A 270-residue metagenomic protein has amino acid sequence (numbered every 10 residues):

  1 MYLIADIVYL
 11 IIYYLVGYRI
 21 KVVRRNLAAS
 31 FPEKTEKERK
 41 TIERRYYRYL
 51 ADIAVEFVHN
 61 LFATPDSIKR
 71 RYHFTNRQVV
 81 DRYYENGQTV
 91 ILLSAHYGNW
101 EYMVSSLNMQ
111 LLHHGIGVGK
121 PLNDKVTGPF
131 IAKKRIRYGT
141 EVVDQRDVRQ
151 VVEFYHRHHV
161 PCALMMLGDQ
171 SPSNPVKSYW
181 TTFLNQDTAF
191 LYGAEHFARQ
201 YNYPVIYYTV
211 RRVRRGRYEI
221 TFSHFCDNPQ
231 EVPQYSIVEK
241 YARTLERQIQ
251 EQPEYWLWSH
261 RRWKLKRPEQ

Functional and structural regions predicted by a protein language model:
M1-S94, P129-K133, G139: Membrane-anchoring hydrophobic helices of lipid-metabolizing enzymes
L15-V16, F31-P32, L111, L184 (+2 more regions): A broad structural signal for alpha-helix termini and local helix breaks/kinks
R19, Y72, V143-D144, I237-K240: Soluble or luminal CAZymes and related metallo-dependent hydrolases
R39, N123, T127, I237: Hydrophobic (often cysteine-bearing) scaffold residues that line and stabilize catalytic clefts of nucleotide/cofactor
T41-R44, R82, V148-Q270: Non-catalytic C-terminal accessory region of glycerolipid acyltransferases and related lyso-lipid remodeling enzymes
R77, V118-K120, Q145, S223-F225 (+1 more regions): Conserved beta-strand termini and adjacent loop/short-helix elements that scaffold enzyme active sites in alpha/beta
N86-R146, S173-T182: Catalytic core of membrane glycerolipid acyltransferases/transacylases, capturing the structured, soluble-facing
